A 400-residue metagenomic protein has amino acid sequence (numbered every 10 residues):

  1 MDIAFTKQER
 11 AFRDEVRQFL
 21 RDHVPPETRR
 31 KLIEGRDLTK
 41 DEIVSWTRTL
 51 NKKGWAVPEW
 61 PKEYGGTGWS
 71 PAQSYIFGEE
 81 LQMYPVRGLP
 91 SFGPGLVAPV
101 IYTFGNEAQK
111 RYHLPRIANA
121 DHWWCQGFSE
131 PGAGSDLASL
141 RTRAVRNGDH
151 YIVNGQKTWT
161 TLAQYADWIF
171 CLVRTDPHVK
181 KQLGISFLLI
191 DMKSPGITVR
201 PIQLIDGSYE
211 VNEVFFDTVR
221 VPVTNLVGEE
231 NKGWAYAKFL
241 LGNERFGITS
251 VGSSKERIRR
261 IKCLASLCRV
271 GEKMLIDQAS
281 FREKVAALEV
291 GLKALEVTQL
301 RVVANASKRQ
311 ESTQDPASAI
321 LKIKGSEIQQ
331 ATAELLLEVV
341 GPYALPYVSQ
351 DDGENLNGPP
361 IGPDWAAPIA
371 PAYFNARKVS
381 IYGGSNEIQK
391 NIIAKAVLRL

Functional and structural regions predicted by a protein language model:
M1-S91, Y112-N119, G247, I323 (+3 more regions): Amphipathic, small/basic residue-rich leader segments at the start of a protein or domain
I3-F5, I197-V297, A372, V379 (+1 more regions): Glycine-rich beta->alpha junctions and the first turn(s) of the following alpha-helix
T28-R36, E272, K293-G358: C-terminal helix-coil-helix/basic helical segment that borders enzyme active sites and/or dimer interfaces and provides
V44, N51-D121, L162-W168, L292 (+4 more regions): Internal helix-loop-helix
Y112, N375-L400: Structural signal for terminal/edge beta-strands and the immediately following C-terminal loop/tail that closes
A120-F128, L172: A short, Trp-centered hydrophobic/proline-enriched beta-strand micro-motif
T142-V145: A structural signal for short hydrophobic beta-strand segments in well-ordered beta-sheet cores
D149-H150, N154-R200: A short core secondary-structure module
